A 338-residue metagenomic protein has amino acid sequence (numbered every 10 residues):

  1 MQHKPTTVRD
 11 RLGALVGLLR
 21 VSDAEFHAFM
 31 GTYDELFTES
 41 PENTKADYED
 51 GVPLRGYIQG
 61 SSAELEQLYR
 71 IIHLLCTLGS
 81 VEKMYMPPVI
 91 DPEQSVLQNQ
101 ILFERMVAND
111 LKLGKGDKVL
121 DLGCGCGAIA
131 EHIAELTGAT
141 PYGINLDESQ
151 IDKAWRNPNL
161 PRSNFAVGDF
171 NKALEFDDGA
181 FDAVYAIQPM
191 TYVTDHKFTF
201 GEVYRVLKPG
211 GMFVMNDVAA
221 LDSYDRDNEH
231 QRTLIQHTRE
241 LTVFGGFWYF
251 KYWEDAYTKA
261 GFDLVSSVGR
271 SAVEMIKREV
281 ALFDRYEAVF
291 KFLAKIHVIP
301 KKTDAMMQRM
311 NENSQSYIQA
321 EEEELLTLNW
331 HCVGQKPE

Functional and structural regions predicted by a protein language model:
Q2-C76: N-terminal auxiliary segments of SAM/dcSAM-dependent transferases
L97-K115: Conserved alpha-helix/loop element of class I SAM-dependent methyltransferases that forms part of the SAM/SAH-binding
G116-G123: Conserved class I S-adenosyl-L-methionine
L120, I129-K172: Class I SAM-dependent methyltransferase SAM/SAH-binding core
N171-V184: A short acidic, Gly/Pro-enriched loop at the edge of an enzyme's catalytic core that lines a small-molecule cofactor
A183-T194: A short SAM/SAH-binding and catalytic strip from SAM-dependent methyltransferases
K197-M212: A short glycine-rich, Lys/Arg-flanked "PGG" loop and its adjoining helix->strand segment in the class I
D227-E229, T233-E322, L326, P337: Substrate-binding/catalytic lobe of Class I Rossmann-like enzymes that use SAM or dcSAM, i.e., the mid-to-C-terminal
